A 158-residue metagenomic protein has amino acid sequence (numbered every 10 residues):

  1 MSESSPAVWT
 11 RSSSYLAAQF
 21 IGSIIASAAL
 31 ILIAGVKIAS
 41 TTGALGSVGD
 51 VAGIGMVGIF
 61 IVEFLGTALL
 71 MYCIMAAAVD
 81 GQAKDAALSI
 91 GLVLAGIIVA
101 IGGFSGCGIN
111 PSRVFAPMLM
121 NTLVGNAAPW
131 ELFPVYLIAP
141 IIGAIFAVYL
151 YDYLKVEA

Functional and structural regions predicted by a protein language model:
M1-A158: Membrane-interface helix-loop junctions and terminal tails of multi-pass membrane proteins
